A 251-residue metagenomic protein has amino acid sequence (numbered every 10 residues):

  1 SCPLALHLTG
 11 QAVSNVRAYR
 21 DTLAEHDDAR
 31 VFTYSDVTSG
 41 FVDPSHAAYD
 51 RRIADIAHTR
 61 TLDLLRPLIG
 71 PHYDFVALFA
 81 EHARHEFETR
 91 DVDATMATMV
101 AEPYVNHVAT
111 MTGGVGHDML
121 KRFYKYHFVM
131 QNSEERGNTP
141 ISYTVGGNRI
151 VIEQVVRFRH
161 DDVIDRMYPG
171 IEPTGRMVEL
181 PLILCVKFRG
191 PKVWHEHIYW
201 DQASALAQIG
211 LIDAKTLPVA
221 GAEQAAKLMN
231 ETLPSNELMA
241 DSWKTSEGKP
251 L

Functional and structural regions predicted by a protein language model:
S1-L251: C-terminal and inter-domain tail/linker signature
